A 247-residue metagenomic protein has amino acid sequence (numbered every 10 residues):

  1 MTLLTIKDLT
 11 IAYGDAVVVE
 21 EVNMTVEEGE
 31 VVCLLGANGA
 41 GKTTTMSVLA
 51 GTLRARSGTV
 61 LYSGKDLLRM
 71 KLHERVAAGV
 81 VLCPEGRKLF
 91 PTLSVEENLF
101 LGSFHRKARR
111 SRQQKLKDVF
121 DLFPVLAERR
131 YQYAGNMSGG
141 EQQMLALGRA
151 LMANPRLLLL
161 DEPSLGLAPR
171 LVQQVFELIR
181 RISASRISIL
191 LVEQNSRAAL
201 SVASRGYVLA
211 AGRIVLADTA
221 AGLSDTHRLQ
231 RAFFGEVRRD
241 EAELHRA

Functional and structural regions predicted by a protein language model:
M1-A247: Glycine-rich phosphate-binding loops of nucleotide-dependent enzymes
